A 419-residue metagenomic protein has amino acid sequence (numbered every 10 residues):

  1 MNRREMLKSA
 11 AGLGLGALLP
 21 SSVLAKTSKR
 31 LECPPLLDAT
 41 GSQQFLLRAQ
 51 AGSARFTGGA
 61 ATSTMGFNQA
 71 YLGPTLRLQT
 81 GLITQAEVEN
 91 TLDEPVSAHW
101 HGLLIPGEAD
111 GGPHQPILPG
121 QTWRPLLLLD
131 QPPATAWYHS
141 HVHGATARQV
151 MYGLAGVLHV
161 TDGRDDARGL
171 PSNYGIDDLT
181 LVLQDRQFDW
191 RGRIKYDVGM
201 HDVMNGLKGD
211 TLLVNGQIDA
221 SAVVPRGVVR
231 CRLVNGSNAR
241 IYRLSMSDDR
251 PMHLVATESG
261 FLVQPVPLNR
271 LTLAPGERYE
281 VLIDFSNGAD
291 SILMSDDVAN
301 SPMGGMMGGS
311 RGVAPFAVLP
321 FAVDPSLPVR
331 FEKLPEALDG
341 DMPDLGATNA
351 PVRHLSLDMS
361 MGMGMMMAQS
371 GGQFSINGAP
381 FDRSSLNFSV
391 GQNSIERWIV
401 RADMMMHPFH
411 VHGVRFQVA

Functional and structural regions predicted by a protein language model:
E5-A25: N-terminal export signals
L24-P275, V281, N287, M303-G304 (+2 more regions): Histidine-centered copper-binding motifs that mark active-site loops of extracellular/periplasmic copper enzymes
Y242-L244, S291-M294, P302-G305, W398-I399 (+2 more regions): Extended hydrophobic-aromatic, low-complexity segments
M246, L273-P275, F285-G288, V313 (+3 more regions): A structural signal for short secondary-structure junctions
V352, A368-G371, Q392-I395: Active-site neighborhoods of metal-dependent hydrolases
M359-G362, D382-V418: C-terminal substrate/ligand-recognition segments
